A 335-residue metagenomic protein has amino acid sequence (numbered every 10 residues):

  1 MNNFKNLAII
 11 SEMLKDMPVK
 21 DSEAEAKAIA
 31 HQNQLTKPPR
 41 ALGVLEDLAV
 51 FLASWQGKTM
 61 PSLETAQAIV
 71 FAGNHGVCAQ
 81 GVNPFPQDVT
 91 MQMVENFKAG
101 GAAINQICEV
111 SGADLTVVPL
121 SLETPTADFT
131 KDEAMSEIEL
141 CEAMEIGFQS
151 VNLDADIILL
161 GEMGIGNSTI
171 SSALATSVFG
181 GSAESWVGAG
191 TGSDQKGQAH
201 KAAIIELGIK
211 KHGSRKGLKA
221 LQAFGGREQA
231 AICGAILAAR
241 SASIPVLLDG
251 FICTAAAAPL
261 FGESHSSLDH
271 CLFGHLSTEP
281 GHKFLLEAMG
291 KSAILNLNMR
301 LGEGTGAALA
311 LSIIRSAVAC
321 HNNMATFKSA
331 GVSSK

Functional and structural regions predicted by a protein language model:
M1-K335: N-terminal loops that bind phosphate or other acidic moieties and the adjacent beta-alpha structural core
